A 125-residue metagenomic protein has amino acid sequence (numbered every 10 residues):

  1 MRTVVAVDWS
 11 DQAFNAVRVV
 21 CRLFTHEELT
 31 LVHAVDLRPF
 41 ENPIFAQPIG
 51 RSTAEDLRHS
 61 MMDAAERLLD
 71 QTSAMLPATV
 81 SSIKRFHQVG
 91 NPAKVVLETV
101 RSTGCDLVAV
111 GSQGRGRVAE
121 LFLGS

Functional and structural regions predicted by a protein language model:
M1-S52: Small/aliphatic-rich secondary-structure junction motif
W9-Q12, V89-A93, R115: Short beta->alpha connector loops
A13, A65, F122-G124: Short, conserved glycine- and acidic-residue-centered signature motifs in active-site or ligand-binding loops
N15, N91, S125: Short, conserved clusters of charged catalytic residues that mark active-site and nucleotide-handling motifs
V19-T25, T72-T79: Alpha-helix C-terminal capping segments
R51-R67: A short acidic, glycine-rich active-site loop that binds or catalyzes chemistry on phosphate/adenosine moieties
S73-V108: Structural beta-alpha unit
L107-S125: Glycine-rich, Arg-bearing micro-motifs that act as flexible, cationic patches
